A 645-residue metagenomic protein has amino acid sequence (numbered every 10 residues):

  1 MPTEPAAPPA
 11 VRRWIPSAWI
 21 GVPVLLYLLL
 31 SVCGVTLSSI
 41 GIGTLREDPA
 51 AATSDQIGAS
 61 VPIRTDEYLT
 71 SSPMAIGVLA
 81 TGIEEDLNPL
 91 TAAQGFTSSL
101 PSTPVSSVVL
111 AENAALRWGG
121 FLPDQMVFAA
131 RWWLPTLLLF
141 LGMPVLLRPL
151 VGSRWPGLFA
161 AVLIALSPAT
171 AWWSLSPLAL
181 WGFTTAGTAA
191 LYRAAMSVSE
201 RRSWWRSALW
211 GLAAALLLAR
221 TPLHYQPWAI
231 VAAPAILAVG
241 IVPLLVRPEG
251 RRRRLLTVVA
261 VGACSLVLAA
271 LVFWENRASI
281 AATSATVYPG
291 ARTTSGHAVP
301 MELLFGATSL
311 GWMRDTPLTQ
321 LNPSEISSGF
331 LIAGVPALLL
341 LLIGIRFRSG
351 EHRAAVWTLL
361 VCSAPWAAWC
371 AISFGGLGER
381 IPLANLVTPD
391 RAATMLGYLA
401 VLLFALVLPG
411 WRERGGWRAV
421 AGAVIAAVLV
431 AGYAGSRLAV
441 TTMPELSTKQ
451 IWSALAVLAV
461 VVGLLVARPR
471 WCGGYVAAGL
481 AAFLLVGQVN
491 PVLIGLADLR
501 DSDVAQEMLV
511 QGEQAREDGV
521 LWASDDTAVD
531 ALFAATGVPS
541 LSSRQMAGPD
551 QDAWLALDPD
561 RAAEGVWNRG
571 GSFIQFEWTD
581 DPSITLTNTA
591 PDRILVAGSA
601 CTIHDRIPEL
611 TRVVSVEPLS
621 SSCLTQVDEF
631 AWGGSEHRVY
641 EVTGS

Functional and structural regions predicted by a protein language model:
A18, S203-A208, R247-A263, G350-A355 (+2 more regions): Membrane-interfacial entry segments at the cytosolic side of transmembrane helices
I20-F96, R254-W312, V520-A523: Aromatic-rich transmembrane-lumenal/periplasmic boundary elements in polytopic membrane proteins
S39-G182, R201: Active-site lumenal/periplasmic loops and adjacent helix-entry segments of GT-C-fold, multi-pass membrane
P73-T103, N113, R117, L485-S645: Soluble catalytic regions of membrane-associated enzymes that act on cell-envelope and secretory-pathway components
M126, A130, A169-A179, A364-R418 (+1 more regions): Membrane-helix boundary/interfacial segments in multi-pass membrane proteins
L137-P149, S153-V246, R254-W274, L429-Y433 (+1 more regions): Membrane-embedded helix bundles of polyisoprenyl
V272-A355, D390: Periplasmic/ER-lumenal interhelical loops and adjacent helix-loop junctions in multi-pass membrane proteins
W417-Q514, W522-V529, Q545-A547: Transmembrane helical bundles and short interhelical boundary loops of multi-pass, membrane-embedded
